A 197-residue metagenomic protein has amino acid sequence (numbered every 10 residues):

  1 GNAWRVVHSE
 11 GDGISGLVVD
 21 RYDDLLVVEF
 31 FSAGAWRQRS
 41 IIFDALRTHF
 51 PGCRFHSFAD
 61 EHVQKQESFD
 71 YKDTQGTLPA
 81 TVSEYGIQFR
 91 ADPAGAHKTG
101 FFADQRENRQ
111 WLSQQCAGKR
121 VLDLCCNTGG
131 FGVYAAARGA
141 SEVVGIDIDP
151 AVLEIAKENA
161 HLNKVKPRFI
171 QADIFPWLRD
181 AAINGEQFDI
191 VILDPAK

Functional and structural regions predicted by a protein language model:
G1: Conserved beta/loop motifs at nucleotide-recognition and modification sites
V6, V27, Y71-D73, A136 (+1 more regions): Intrinsically disordered, low-complexity regions enriched in small/polar residues
V7-D20, W36-F102, Q110: Non-catalytic substrate-recognition/targeting regions of SAM-dependent transferases
D24: Divalent cation-coordinating acidic motifs and surrounding scaffolds that mediate Ca2+/Mg2+/Mn2+/Zn2+-dependent binding
V27-W36: Short histidine-centered catalytic/ligand-binding loop motif
F30, A59, D147: Short beta-strand/turn micro-motifs composed of small residues that flank or help shape donor/cofactor-binding pockets
G76-K197: Rossmann-like S-adenosyl-L-methionine
